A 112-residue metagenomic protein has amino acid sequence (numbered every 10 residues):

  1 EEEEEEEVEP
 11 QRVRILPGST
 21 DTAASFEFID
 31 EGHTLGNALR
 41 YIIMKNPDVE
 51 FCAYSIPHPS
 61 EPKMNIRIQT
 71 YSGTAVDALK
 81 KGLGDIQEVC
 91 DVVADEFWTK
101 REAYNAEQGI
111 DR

Functional and structural regions predicted by a protein language model:
E1-R112: Protein-protein interaction/assembly regions in multi-subunit complexes
